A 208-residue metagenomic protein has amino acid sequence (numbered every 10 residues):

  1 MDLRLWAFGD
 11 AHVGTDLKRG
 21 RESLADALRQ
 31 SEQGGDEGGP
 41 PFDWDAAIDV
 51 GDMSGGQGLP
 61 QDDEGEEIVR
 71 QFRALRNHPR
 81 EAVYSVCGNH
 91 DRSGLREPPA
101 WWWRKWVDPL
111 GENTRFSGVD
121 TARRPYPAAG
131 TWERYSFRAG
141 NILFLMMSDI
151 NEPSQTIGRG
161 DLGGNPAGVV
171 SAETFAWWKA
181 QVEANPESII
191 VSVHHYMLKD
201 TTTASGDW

Functional and structural regions predicted by a protein language model:
M1-D63: N-terminal active-site segment of His-dependent metallophosphoesterases
D2-T15, N141-Q155, V193: Active-site-proximal beta-strand elements of phosphoester/diester hydrolases
A7-G9, A46-D52, V83-N89, V191-H194: Active-site neighborhood of phospho(di)ester-bond hydrolases with catalytic His/Asp-centered motifs
H12, M53-S54, N89-R92, I150 (+1 more regions): Catalytic metal-binding/acid-base residues of hydrolase active sites
R19-D26, W102-W106, P186: Conserved long hydrophobic alpha-helices within structured protein cores
R29-A46, N77-H78, R138, L143-L145 (+1 more regions): His/acidic metal-ligating clusters that form di-metal
G58-W177: Extended active-site neighborhood of metal-dependent phosphoesterases/phosphodiesterases
